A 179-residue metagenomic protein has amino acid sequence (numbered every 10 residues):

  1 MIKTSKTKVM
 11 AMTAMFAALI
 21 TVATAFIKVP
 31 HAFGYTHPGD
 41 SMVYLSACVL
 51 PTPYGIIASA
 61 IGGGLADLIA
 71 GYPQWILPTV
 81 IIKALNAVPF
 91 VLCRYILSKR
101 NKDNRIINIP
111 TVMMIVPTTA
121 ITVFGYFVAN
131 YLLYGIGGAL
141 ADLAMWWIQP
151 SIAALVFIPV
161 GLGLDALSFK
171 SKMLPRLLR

Functional and structural regions predicted by a protein language model:
M1-R179: Loop-helix junctions at membrane interfaces
